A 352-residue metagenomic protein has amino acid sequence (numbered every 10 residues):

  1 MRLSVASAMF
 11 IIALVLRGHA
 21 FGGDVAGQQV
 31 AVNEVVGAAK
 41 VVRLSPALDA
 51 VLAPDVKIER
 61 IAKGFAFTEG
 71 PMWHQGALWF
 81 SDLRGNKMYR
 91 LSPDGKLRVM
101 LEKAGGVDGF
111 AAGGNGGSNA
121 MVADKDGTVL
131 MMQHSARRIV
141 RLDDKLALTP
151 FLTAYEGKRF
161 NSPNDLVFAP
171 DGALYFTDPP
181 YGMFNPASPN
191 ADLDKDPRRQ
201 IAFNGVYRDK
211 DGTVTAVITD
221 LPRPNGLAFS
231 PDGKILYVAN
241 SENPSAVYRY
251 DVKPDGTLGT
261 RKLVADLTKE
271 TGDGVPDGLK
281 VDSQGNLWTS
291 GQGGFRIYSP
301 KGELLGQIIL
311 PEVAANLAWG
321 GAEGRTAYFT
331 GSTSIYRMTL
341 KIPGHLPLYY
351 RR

Functional and structural regions predicted by a protein language model:
V25-K57, P347-L348: Blade/loop signatures of beta-propeller domains
P46-K63, L97-F110, L142-R159, F203-R223 (+2 more regions): Blade-edge beta-strand/turn elements of extracellular beta-propeller and related beta-sheet repeat scaffolds
K63-A77, G106-L130, E156-L174, Q200-G205 (+5 more regions): Beta-rich, blade/repeat-based domains predominating in secreted/periplasmic proteins but also intracellular
L83, H134, P179-Y181, S241-E242 (+4 more regions): Short loop/turn segments immediately following the C-termini of beta-strands
K87-Y89, R138-V140, N204-Y207, A246-Y248 (+2 more regions): A short loop-to-beta-strand structural motif that recurs across blades of beta-propeller domains
S135-P197, F203: Asp-box/WD-like beta-propeller blade repeats and closely related beta-sheet repeat scaffolds
R249-T257, L340-P347: Short loop/turn segments immediately following beta-strands, especially the blade-tip and inter-blade linker loops
A318-R352: Blade-level signature of beta-propeller repeat domains, shared across WD40, Kelch, NHL, RCC1 and BNR/Asp-box propellers
